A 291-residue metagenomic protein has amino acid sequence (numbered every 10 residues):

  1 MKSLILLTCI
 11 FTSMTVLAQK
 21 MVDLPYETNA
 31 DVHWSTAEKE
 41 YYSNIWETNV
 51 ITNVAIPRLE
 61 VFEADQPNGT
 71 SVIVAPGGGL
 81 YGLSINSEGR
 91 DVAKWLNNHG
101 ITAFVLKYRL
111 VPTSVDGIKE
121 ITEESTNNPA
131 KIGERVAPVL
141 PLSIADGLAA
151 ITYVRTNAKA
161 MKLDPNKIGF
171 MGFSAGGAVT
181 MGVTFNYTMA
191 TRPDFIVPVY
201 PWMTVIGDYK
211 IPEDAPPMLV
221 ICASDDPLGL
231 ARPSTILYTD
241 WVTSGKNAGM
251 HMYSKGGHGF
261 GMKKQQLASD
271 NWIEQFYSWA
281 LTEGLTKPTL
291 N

Functional and structural regions predicted by a protein language model:
M1-M21: Bacterial Sec-dependent N-terminal signal peptides
Q19-Q66: N-terminal cap/lid segment of alpha/beta-hydrolase-fold proteins
G69-G78: Short beta-strand element of the alpha/beta-hydrolase
N86-L106, T239: Short amphipathic alpha-helix adjacent to the substrate-entry channel of hydrolases
I118-K159, W272-E274: Alpha/beta-hydrolase active-site loop
P141-D214: Primarily recognizes the serine-hydrolase "nucleophile elbow" in alpha/beta-hydrolase and SGNH/GDSL folds
D194-M252: The feature captures the conserved acid-bearing segment of alpha/beta-hydrolase catalytic domains
S244-N291: C-terminal catalytic histidine-bearing segment of alpha/beta-hydrolase fold enzymes
